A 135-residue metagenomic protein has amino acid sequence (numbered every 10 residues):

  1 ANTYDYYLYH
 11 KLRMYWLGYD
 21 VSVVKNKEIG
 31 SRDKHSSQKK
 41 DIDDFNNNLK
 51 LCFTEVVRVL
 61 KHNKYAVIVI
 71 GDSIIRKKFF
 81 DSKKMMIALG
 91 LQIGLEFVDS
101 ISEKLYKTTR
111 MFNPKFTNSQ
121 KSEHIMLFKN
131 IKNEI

Functional and structural regions predicted by a protein language model:
A1-I135: Class I S-adenosyl-L-methionine-dependent methyltransferase catalytic core
